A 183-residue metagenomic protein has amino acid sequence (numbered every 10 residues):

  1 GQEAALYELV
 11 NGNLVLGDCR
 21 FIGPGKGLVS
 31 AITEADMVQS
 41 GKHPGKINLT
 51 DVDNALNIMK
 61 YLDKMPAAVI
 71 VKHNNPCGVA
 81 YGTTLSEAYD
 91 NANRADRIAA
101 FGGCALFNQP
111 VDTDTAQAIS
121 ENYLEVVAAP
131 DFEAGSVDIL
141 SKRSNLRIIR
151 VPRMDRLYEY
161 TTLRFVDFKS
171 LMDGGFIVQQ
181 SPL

Functional and structural regions predicted by a protein language model:
G1-L183: ATP-dependent carboxylate/acyl-activation modules
